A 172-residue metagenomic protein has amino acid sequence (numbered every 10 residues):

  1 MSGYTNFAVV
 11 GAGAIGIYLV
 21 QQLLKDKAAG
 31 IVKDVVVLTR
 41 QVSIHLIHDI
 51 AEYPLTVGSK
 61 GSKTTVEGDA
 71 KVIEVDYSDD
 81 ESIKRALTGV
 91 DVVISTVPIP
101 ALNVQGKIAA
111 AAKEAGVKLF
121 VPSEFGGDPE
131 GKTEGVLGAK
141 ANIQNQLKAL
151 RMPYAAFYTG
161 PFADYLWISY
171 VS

Functional and structural regions predicted by a protein language model:
S2-G61, E67, S78-E81, A115 (+1 more regions): Oxidoreductase cofactor-interface core, primarily capturing Rossmann-like NAD(P)-dependent enzymes
V36-L38, I73, I94, V121 (+1 more regions): Hydrophobic/aromatic beta-strand patches that form the interior of the parallel beta-sheet core in alpha/beta enzyme
H48, G61-V92, I99-V104: Conserved Rossmann-fold cofactor-binding substructure of NAD(P)-dependent oxidoreductases
T88-P122, P129-A149: NAD(P)-cofactor binding segment of oxidoreductase domains
